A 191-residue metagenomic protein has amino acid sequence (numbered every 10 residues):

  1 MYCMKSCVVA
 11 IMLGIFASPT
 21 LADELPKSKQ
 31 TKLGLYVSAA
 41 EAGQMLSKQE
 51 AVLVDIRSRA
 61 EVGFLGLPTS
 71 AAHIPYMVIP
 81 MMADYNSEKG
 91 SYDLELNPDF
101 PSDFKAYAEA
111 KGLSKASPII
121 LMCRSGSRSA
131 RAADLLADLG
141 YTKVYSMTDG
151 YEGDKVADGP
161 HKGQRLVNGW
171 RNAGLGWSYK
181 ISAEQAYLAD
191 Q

Functional and structural regions predicted by a protein language model:
M1-V8: Bacterial N-terminal signal peptides that target proteins for export
Y2, A22-K48, G63-P118, S129-Q191: Rhodanese-like catalytic fold shared by cysteine-dependent sulfurtransferases and DSP/PTP-type phosphatases
A17-P19: N-terminal signal peptide c-region/cleavage motif recognized by signal peptidases
E50-R57, I74: Short hydrophobic beta-strand that contains or immediately precedes a catalytic carboxylate
A60: Glycine-rich nucleotide phosphate-binding loop and flanking beta-alpha elements of Rossmann-like dinucleotide-binding
M122: Short, surface-exposed ligand- or partner-binding patches at beta-edge/loop junctions that are enriched in aromatics
G126: Conserved G/P- and acidic residue-centered "switch" motifs that form tight phosphate/ATP-binding loops in soluble
